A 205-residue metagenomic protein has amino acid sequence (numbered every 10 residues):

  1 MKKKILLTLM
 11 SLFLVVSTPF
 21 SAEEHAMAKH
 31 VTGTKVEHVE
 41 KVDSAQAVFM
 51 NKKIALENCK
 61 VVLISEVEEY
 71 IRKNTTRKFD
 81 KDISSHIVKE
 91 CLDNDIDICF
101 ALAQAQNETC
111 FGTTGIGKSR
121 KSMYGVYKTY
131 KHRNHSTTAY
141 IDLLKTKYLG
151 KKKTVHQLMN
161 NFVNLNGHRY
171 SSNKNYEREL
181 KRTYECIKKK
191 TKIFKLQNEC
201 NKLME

Functional and structural regions predicted by a protein language model:
K2-F100, N107-E205: Catalytic cores of secreted/periplasmic lytic hydrolases that degrade extracellular macromolecules
